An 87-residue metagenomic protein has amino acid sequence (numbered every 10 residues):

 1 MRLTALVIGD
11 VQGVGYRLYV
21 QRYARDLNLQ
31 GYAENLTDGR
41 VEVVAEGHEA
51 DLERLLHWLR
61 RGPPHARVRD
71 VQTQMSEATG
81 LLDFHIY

Functional and structural regions predicted by a protein language model:
M1-Y87: Intrinsically disordered, low-complexity, mixed-charge
